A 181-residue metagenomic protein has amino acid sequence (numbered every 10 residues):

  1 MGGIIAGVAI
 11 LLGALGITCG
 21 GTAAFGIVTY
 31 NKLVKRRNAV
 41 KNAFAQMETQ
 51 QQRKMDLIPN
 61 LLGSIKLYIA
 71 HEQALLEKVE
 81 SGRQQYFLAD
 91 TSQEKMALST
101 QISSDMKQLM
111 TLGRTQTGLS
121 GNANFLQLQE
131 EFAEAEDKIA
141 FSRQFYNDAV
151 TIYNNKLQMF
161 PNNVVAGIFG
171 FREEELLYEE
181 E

Functional and structural regions predicted by a protein language model:
G2-E181: A helix-centric hydrophobic-segment signal that preferentially recognizes long, alpha-helical stretches used
